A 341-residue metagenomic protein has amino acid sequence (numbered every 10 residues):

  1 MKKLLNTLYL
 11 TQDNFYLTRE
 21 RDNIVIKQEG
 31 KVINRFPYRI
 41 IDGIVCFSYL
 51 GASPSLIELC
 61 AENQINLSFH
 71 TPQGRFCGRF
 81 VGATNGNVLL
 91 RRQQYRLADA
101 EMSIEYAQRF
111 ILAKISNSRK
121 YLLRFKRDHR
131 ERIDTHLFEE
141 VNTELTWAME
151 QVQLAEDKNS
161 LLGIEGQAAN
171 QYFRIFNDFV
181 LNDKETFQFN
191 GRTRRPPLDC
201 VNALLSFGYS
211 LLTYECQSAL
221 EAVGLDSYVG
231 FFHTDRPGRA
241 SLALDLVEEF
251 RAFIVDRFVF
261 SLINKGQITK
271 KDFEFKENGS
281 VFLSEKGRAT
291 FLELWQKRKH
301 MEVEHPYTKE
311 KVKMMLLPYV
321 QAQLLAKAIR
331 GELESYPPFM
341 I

Functional and structural regions predicted by a protein language model:
M1-E20, K27-E29, R35, N87-Y228 (+1 more regions): Active-site helix-to-loop segments that bind/position phosphate- or nucleotide-bearing substrates and donors across
M1-P72, G82: Terminal-proximal segments
S48-K120: A surface-exposed, charged beta-strand/loop segment in the N-terminal or early-internal portion of soluble proteins
